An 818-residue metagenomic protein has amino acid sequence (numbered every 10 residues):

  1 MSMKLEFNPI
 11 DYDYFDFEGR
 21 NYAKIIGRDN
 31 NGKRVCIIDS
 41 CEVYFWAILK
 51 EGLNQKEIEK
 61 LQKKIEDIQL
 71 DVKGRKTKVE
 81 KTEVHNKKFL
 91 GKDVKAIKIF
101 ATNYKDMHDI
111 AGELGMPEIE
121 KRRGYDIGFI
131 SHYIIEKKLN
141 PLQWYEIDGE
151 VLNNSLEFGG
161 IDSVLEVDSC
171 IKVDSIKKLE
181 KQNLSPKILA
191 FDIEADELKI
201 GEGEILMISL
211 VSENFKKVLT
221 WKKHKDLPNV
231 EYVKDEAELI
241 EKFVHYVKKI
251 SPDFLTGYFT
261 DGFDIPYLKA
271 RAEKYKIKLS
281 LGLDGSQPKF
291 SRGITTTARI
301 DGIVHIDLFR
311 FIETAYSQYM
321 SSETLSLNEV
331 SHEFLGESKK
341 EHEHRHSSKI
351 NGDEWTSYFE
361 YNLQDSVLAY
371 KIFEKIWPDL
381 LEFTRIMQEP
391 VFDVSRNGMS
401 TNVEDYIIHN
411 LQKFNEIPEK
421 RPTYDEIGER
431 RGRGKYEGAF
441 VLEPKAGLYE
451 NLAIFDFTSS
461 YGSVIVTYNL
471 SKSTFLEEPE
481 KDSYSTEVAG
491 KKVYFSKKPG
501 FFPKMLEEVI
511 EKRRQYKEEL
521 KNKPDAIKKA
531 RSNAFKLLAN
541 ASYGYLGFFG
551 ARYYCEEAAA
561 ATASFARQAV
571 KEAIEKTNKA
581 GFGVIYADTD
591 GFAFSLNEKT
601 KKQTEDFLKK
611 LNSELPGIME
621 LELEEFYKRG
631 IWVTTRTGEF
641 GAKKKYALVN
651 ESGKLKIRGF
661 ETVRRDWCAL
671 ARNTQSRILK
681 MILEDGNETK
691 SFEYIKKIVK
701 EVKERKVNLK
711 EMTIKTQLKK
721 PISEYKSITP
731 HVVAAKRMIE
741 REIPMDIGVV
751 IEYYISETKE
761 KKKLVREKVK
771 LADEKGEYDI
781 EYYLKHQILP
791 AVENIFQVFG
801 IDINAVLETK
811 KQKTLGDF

Functional and structural regions predicted by a protein language model:
S2-F7, E18, I26, P141-N153 (+7 more regions): Common nucleic-acid-contacting/processivity interface regions adjacent to the catalytic cores of nucleic-acid enzymes
S2-V72, D168-F254: Conserved RNase H-like, two-metal-ion catalytic cores of nucleic-acid enzymes
K92-L184, M387: N-terminal accessory regions of nucleic-acid-interacting proteins
K177-V218, K242, V493-A551: Active-site cores of enzymes that catalyze phosphoryl transfer or operate on phosphate-rich substrates
L219, D226-E231, S251, L255 (+2 more regions): Active-site-proximal helix-loop-helix substrate-binding element of RNase H-like nuclease domains
R513, A539, G581-S595: Catalytic palm active-site di-aspartate
F592-D606: Catalytic palm subdomain of template-directed nucleic-acid polymerases, centered on the conserved carboxylate motif
K602-N612, P616-F818: C-terminal, non-catalytic extensions of nucleic-acid polymerases
